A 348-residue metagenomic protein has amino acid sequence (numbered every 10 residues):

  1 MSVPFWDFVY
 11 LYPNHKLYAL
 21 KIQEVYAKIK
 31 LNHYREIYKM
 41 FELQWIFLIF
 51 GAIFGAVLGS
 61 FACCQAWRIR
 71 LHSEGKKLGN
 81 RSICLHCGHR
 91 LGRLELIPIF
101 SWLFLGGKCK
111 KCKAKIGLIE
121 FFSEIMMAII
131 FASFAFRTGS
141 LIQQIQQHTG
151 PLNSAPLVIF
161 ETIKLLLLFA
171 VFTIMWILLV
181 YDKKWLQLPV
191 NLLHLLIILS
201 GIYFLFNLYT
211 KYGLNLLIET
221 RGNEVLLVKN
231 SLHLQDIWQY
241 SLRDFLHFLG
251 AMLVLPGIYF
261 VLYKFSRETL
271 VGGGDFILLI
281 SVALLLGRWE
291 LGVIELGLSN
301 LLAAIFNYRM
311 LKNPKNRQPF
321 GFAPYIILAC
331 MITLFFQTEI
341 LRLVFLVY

Functional and structural regions predicted by a protein language model:
S2-N14, Y18-Y348: A membrane-topology feature that recognizes alpha-helical transmembrane segments and their immediate juxtamembrane
